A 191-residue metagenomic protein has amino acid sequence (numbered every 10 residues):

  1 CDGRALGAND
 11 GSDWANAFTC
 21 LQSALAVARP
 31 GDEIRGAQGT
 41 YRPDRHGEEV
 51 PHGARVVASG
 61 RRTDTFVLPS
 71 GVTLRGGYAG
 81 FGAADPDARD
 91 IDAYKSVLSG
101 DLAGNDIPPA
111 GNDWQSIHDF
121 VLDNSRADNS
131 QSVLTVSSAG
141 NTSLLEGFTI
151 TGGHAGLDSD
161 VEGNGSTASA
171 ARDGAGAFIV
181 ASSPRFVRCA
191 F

Functional and structural regions predicted by a protein language model:
C1-N16: Conserved GTPase G-domain signal focused on the G5
Q22, A26-P30, D44-T73, F81-E146 (+1 more regions): Extracellular beta-strand-rich solenoid/capping regions of secreted or surface-exposed proteins that bind or remodel
D32-G36, G76: Extracellular beta-strand repeat scaffolds in secreted/surface proteins
A37-T40, G47: Short, well-ordered beta-to-alpha junction loops that form the rim of enzyme active sites and present histidine/acidic
V161, A190-F191: Leucine-rich, hydrophobic repeat-scaffold detector
